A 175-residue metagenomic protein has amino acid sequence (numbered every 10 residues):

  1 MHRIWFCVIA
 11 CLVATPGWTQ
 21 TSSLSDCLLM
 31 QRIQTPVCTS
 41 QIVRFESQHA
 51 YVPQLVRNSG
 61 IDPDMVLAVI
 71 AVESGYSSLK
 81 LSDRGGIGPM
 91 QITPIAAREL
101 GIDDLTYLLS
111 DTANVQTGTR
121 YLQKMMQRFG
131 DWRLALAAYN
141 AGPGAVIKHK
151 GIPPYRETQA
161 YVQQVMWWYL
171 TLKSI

Functional and structural regions predicted by a protein language model:
M1-H2, I175: C-terminal end-of-chain micro-motif
H2-I9: Sec-dependent signal peptide recognition, specifically the positively charged N-region followed immediately by
A10-L12, Q41: Enrichment for repetitive, rod-forming helical segments
A14-P16: N-terminal signal peptide c-region/cleavage motif recognized by signal peptidases
W18-Q20: Bacterial Sec signal peptide processing site at the extreme N-terminus
S23-I175: Catalytic glycan-binding domains that act on GlcNAc-containing polysaccharides
